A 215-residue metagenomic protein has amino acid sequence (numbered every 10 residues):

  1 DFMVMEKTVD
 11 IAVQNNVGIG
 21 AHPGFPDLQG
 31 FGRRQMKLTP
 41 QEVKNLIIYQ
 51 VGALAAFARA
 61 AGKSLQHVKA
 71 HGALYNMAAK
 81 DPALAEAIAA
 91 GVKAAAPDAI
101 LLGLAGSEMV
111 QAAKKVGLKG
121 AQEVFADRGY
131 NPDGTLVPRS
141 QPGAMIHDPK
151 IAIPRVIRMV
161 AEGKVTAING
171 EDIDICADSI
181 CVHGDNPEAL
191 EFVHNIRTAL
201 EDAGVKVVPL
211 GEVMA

Functional and structural regions predicted by a protein language model:
T8-G20, R59-G62: Acidic (Asp/Glu)-rich catalytic clusters
H22, V68, V182: Conserved, mostly hydrophobic/aromatic
L28-A70, M77: Glycine/small-residue-rich loop that forms an oxyanion/phosphate-binding "nest" at active or ligand-binding sites
A58-Q66, G163-D174, G204-V213: Flexible, glycine/charged-enriched surface loops at secondary-structure junctions
M77-K80, A96-A105: Catalytic beta/alpha-barrel core
D81-A87: Charged helix-capping and loop-helix junction motifs
A99, E191-A215: C-terminal domain-boundary segment and adjacent tail
G106-K164: Active-site rim beta-loop-alpha module in soluble metabolic enzymes
